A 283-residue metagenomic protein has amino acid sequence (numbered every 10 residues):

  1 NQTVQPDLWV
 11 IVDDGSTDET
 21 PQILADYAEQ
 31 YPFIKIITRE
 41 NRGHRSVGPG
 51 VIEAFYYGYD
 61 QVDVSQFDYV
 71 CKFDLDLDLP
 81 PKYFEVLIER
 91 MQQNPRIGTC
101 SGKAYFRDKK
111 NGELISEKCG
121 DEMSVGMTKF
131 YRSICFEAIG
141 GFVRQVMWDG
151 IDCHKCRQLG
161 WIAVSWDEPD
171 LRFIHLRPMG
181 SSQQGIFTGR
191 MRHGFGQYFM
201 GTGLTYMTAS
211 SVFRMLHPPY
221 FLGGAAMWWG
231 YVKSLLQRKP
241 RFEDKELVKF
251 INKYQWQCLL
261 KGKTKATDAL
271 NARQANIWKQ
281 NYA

Functional and structural regions predicted by a protein language model:
N1-P6: Short, acidic, metal-binding catalytic loop of nucleotide-sugar glycosyltransferases
D13-Q22, R42-G43, L77: A conserved acidic beta->alpha catalytic loop
G43, D78-I115: Conserved donor NDP-sugar-binding/catalytic core segment of glycosyltransferases
I52-Y69: Active-site nucleotide-sugar/metal-binding loop of Leloir-type enzymes
Q66-D78: Short beta-strand-to-loop acidic/aromatic patch adjacent to the donor-nucleotide binding site
V125-G140: Conserved nucleotide-sugar donor-binding and metal-coordinating catalytic region shared by glycosyltransferases
F142-S210: Catalytic donor/gating beta->alpha subdomain of glycosyltransferases that bind UDP-sugars
F187-Y282: Non-catalytic, C-terminal membrane-associated alpha-helical segments of glycosyltransferases
